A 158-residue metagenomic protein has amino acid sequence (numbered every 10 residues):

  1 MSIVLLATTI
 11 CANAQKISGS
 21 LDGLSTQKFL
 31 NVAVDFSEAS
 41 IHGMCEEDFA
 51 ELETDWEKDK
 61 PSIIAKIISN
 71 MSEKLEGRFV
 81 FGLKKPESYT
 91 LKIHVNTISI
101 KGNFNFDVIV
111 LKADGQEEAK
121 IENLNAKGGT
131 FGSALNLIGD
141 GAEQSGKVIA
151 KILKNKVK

Functional and structural regions predicted by a protein language model:
M1-G19: Bacterial Sec-dependent N-terminal signal peptides
T8, T54-P61, G132, N136: Charge-dense, low-complexity intrinsically disordered segments
N13-A65, I121, K154-K158: A structural "domain/chain start" motif
Q15-S25, G115-K158: C-terminal/domain-edge helix-coil "capping" segments
K16-D22, E76-L83: Intrinsically disordered, low-complexity boundary segments flanking structured domains
E57-A65, S69, G139, E143 (+1 more regions): Short, well-ordered alpha-helical segments
K66-R78, V148-K156: Structured segments of extracytoplasmic/periplasmic soluble domains in secreted or envelope-associated proteins
G77-N136: Surface-exposed short loop/turn segments
